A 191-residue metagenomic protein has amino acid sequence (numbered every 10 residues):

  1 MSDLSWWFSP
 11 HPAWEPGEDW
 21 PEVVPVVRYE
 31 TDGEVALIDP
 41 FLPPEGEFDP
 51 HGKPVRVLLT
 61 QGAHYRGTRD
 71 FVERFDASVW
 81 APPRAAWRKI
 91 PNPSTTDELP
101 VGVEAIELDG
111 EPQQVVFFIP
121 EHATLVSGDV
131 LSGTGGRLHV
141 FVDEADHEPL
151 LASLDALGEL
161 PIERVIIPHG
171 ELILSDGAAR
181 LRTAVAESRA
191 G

Functional and structural regions predicted by a protein language model:
S2-E15, P21, E34-L37, I106-A190: Metallo-beta-lactamase
G17-R56: Pre-active-site segment of Zn-dependent metallo-hydrolases
V24-V26, W87, P93-T96, Q114-V116 (+1 more regions): Short, acidic/polar N-cap/turn motifs at the starts of alpha helices
Y29-D32, D49-K53, L99-P100, F118-P120 (+1 more regions): Flexible, charged surface loops at secondary-structure boundaries
L42-R84: Active-site metal-binding motif and surrounding structural segment of the metallo-beta-lactamase
P44-G46, G62-G67, A86-K89, S132-G135 (+1 more regions): Active-site environment of divalent metal-dependent phosphoester hydrolases
D70-E107: Helix-adjacent hinge/juxtasegments
